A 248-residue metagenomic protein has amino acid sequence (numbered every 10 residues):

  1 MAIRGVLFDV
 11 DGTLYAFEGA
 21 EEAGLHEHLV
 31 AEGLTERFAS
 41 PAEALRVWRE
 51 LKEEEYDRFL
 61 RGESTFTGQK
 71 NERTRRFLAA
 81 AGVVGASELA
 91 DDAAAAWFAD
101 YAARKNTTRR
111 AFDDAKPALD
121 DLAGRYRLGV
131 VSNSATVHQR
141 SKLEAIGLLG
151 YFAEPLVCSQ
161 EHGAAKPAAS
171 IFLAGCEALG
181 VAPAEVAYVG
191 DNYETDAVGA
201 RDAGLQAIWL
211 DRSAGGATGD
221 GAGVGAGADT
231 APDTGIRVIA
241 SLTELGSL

Functional and structural regions predicted by a protein language model:
M1-E50: Active-site neighborhood of HAD-like aspartate-dependent phosphohydrolases
M1-R4, G19, K116, D120 (+1 more regions): Asp-based, Mg2+/Mn2+-dependent phosphohydrolase catalytic module
Y15-A16, N106, R110, A184: Residues in soluble alpha-helical coiled-coils and helical-bundle/repeat scaffolds
E22-H26, V30, L45, T67-R75 (+3 more regions): An amphipathic alpha-helix signature
A23-E27, V47, R73-R76, D100 (+4 more regions): Alpha-helical elements of Rossmann-like donor-binding domains used by nucleotide-donor carbohydrate transfer enzymes
A31-R37, A80-E88, G147-Y151, G180-V181: Short helix-capping segments at alpha-helix termini
R46, E50-D100: A metal-dependent, Asp-based hydrolase signature
E63, G68, D91-D92, A99-V130: Short, acidic loop-to-helix structural element flanking the phosphoryl-transfer center in phosphate-processing enzymes
